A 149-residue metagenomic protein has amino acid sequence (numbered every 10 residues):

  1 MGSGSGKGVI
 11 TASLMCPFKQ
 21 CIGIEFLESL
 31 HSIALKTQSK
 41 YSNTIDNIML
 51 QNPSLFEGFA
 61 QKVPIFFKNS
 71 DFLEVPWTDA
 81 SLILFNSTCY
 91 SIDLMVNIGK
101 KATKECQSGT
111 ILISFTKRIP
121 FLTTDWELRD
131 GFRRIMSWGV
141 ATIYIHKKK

Functional and structural regions predicted by a protein language model:
M1-G4: Conserved S-adenosyl-L-methionine
G6-F18: Conserved SAM-binding loop of SAM-dependent methyltransferases across substrates and taxa, primarily the Class I
K19-I24: Short beta-strand element of Class I
L27: Conserved SAM/SAH-binding beta-strand->alpha-helix loop
H31-T78: S-adenosyl-L-methionine
T78-D93: A short SAM/SAH-binding and catalytic strip from SAM-dependent methyltransferases
Y90-K149: C-terminal substrate-binding/active-site "lid" region of AdoMet-derived donor-dependent transferases
